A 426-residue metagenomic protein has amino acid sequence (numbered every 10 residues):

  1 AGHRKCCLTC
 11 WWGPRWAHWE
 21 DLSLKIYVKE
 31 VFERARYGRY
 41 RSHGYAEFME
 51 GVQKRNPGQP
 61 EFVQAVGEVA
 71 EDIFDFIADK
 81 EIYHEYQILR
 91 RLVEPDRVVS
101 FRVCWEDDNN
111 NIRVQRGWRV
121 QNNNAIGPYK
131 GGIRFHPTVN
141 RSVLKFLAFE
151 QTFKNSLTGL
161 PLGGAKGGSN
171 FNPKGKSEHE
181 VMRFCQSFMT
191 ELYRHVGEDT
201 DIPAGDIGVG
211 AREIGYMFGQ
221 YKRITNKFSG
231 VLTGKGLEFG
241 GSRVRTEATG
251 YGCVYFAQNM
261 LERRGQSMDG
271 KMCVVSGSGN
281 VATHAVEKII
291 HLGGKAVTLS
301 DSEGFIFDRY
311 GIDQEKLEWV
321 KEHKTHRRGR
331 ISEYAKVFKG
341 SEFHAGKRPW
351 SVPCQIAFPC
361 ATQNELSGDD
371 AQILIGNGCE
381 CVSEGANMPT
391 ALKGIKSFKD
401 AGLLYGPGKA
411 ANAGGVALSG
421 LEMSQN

Functional and structural regions predicted by a protein language model:
H3, H18-D21: Intrinsic-disorder-associated, low-complexity terminal segments enriched in Asp/Asn/His/Tyr and depleted of Lys/Arg
C6-C10: Cysteine-centered motifs
W11-W12, W16-W19: Tryptophan (W) side chains
I82-R113: Structured beta-strand/loop patches that form or line metal/cofactor-binding pockets in enzymes
H136, N155-D269: Glycine/serine-rich phosphate-binding loop and adjoining beta1-alpha1 elements at the start of nucleotide-handling
V244-R348: Glycine-rich phosphate/diphosphate-binding loop of Rossmann-like nucleotide-binding domains
T362-N426: Rossmann-fold NAD(P)-binding glycine/threonine-rich loop
